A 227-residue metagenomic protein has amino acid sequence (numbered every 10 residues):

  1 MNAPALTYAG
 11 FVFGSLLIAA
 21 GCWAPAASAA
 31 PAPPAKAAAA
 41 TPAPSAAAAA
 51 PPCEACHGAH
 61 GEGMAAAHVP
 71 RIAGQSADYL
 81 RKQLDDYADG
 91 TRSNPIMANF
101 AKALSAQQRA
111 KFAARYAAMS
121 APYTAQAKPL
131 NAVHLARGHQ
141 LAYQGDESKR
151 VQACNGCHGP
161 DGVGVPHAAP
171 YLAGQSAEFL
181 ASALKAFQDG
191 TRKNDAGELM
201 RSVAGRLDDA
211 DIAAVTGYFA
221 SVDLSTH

Functional and structural regions predicted by a protein language model:
M1-T41, D85, A220-H227: N-terminal export/targeting leaders of redox proteins
S28-A50, H60-H68, A118-E147, H227: Electrostatic cytochrome c docking/interface patches
A43-G90, N94: The feature marks the first
A46-E54, G74-R81, Q144-N155, H167 (+1 more regions): Sequence context surrounding c-type heme c attachment/ligation sites in exported
A49-P52, S76, Q83, S93-I96 (+5 more regions): Stable alpha-helical elements in mature extracytoplasmic
A50-A59, F112, V151-D161, V215: The canonical Cys-X-X-Cys-His
M64-R71, Y87-P129, P166-Y171, D189-V222 (+1 more regions): Axial heme c-ligation environment in periplasmic c-type cytochrome domains
